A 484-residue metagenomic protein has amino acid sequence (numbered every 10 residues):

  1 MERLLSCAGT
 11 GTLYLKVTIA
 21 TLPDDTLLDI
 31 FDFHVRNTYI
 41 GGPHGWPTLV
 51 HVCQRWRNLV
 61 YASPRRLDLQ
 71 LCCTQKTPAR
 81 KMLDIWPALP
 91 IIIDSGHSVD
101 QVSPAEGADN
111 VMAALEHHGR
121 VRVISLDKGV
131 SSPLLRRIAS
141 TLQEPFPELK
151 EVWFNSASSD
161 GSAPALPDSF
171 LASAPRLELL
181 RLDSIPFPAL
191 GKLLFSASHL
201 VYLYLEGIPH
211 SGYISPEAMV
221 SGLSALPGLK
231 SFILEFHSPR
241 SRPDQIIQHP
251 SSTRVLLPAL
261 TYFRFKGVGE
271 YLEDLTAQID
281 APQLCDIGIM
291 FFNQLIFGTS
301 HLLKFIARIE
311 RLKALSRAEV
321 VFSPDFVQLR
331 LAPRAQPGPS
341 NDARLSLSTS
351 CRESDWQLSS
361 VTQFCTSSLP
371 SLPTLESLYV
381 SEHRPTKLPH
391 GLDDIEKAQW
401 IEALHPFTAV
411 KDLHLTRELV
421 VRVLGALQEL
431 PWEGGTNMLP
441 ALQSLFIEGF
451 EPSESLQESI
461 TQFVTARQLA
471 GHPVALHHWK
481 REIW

Functional and structural regions predicted by a protein language model:
M1-W484: Leucine-rich repeat
